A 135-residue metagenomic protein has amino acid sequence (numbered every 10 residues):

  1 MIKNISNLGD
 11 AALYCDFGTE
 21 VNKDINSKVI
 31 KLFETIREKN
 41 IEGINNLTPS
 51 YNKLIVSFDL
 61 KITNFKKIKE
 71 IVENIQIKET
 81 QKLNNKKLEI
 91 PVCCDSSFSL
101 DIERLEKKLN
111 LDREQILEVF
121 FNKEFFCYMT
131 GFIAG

Functional and structural regions predicted by a protein language model:
M1-G135: Conserved "landmark" site that anchors the functional core of diverse proteins
